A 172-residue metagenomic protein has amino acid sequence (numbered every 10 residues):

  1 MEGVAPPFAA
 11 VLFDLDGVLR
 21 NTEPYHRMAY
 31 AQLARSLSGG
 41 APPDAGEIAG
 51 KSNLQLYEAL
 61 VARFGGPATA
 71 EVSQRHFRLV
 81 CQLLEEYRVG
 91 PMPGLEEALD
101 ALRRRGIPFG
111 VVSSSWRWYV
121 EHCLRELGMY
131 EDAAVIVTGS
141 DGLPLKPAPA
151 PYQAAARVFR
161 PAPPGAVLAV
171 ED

Functional and structural regions predicted by a protein language model:
V4-E96, R103-R105, W118: N-terminal helical cap/lid subdomain that shapes the substrate entry/recognition surface in HAD-like hydrolases
P24, S113, H122: Conserved catalytic-core motifs of eukaryotic protein kinase domains, centered on the activation segment
A41, G66-A68, F109, E131 (+1 more regions): Residue-level detector of short coil/turn "hinge" positions at structural boundaries
D44, A59, T138-G139, V170: Thr-Gly-centered strand-to-loop micro-motif
G90, W116-A169: Substrate-recognition "cap/lid" segment bordering the active-site pocket of phosphatases
